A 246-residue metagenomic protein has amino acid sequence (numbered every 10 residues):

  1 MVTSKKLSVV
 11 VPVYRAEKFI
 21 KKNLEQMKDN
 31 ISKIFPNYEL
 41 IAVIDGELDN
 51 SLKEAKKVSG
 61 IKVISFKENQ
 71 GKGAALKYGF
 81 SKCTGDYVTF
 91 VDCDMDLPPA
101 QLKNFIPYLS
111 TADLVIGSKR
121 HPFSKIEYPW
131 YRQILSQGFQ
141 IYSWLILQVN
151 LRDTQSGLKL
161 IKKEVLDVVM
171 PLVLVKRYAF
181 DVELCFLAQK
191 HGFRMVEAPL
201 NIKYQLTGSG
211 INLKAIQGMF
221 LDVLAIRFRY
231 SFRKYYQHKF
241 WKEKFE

Functional and structural regions predicted by a protein language model:
M1-K6, K18-K22, Q26, Q148 (+1 more regions): Hydrophobic helical membrane-anchoring modules
S8-V11, I41-A42: Short hydrophobic beta-strand elements that form part of the catalytic alpha/beta core underpinning NDP-sugar/donor
A16-F19, E47, K72, P98: Donor nucleotide-sugar binding loop of glycosyltransferases
K28, P36-E47, I64-F66: Short beta-strand/loop segment that forms part of the nucleotide-sugar
I44-L52, M95: A conserved acidic beta->alpha catalytic loop
V58-S59, H191: Short, structured coil segments at secondary-structure junctions
K62, F66-K82, Y87, P99-Y178 (+2 more regions): Acceptor/aglycone-binding surface of glycosyltransferases and processive sugar-polymer synthases
